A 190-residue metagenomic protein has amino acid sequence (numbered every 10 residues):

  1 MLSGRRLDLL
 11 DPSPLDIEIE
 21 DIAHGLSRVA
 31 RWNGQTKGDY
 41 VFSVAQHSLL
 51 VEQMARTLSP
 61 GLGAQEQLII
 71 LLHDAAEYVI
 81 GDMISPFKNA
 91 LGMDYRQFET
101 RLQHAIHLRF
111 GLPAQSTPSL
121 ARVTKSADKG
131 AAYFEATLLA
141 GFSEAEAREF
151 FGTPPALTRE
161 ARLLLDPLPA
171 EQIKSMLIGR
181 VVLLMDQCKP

Functional and structural regions predicted by a protein language model:
M1-P190: Metal-dependent phosphohydrolase cores
